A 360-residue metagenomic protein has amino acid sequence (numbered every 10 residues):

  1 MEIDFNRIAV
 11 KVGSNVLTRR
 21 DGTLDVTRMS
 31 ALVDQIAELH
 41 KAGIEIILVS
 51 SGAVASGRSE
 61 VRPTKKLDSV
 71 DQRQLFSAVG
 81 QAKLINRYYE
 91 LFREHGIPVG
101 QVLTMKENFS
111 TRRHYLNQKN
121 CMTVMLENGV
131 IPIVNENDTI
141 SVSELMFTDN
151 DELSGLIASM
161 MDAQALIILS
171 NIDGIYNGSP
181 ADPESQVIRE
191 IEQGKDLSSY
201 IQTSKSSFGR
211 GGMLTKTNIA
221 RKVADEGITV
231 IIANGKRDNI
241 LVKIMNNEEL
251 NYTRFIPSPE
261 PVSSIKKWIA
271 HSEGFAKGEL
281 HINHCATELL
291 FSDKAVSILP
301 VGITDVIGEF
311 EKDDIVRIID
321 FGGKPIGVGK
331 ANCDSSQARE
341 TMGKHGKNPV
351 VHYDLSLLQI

Functional and structural regions predicted by a protein language model:
M1-K65, V70-P98, V102-I360: C-terminal catalytic "cap/lid" subdomain
